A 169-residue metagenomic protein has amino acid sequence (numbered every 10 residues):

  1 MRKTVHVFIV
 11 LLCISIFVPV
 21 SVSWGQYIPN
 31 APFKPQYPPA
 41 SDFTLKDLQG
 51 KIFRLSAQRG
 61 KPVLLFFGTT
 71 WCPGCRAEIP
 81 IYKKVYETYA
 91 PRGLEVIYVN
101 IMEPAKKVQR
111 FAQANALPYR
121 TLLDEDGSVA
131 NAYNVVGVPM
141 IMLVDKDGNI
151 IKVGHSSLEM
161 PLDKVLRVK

Functional and structural regions predicted by a protein language model:
M1-I9: Bacterial N-terminal signal peptides that target proteins for export
F8-P19: Bacterial N-terminal signal peptides
S23-L55: N-terminal "domain-start" segment that seeds a small globular fold
R59, F67-K84: Conserved redox-active cysteine motifs that mediate thiol-disulfide chemistry, especially di-cysteine Cys-X(1-2)-Cys
L64-L65, V96, I141: Hydrophobic beta-strand anchors of alpha/beta hydrolase catalytic cores
R76-N115, E125-A132: Structural microenvironment flanking redox-active thiols in thiol-disulfide oxidoreductases
R110-L117, E125-V168: Thiol/disulfide oxidoreductase modules built on the thioredoxin-like
